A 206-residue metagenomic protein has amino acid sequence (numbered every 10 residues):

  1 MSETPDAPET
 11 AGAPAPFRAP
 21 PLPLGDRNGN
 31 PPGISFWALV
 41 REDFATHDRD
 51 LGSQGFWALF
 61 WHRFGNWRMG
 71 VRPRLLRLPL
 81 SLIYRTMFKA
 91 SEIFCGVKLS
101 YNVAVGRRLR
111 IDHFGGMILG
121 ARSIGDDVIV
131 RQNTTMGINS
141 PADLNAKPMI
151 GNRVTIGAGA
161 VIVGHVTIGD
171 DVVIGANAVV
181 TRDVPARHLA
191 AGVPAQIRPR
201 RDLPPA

Functional and structural regions predicted by a protein language model:
M1-C95, P205-A206: Terminal amphipathic alpha-helical/low-complexity segments used for targeting or macromolecular assembly
C95, S100-Y101, G106-R107, D112-A121 (+11 more regions): Left-handed beta-helix
D143, K147, P204-P205: Conserved phosphate- and dinucleotide-binding cores of soluble alpha/beta proteins, encompassing both enzyme active
I197, D202-P205: Residue-level detector of flexible, active-site-proximal loop/helix-junction positions within diverse enzyme catalytic
